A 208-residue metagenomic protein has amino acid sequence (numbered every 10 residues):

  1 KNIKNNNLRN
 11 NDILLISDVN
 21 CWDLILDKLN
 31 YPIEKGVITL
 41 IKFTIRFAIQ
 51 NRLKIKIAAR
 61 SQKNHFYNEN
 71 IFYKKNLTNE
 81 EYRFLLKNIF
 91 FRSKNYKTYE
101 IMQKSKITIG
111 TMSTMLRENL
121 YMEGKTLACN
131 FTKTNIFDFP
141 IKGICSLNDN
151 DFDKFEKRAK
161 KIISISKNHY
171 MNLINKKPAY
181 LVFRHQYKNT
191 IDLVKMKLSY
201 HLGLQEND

Functional and structural regions predicted by a protein language model:
K1, S17, A59, S93 (+2 more regions): Residues at the C-termini of beta-strands that transition into short coil/loop
N2-L77: Conserved catalytic-core segment of nucleotide-activated headgroup transferases in glycan assembly
L14, K56, I107-I109, L127-C129 (+1 more regions): Hydrophobic/aromatic beta-strand patches that form the interior of the parallel beta-sheet core in alpha/beta enzyme
P32-L40, K154, Q186-T190: Soluble or luminal CAZymes and related metallo-dependent hydrolases
F43, F47, R158-K161, L173 (+3 more regions): Charge-rich, solvent-exposed alpha-helical interaction surfaces
Q62-M122: Donor nucleotide-activated moiety binding/catalytic core segment of transferases that use nucleotide-activated donors
N79, T114-H185: Catalytic binding pocket for nucleotide-activated donors in carbohydrate/polymer assembly enzymes
F183-D208: C-terminal alpha-helical cap of glycosyltransferases
